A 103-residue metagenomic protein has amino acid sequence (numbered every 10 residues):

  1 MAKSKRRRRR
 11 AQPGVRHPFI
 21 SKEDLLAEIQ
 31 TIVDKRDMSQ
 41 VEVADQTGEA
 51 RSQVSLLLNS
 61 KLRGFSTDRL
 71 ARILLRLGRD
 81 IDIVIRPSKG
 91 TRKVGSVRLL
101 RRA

Functional and structural regions predicted by a protein language model:
M1-E28, T91-A103: N-terminal flexible/basic segments that precede or flank functional cores
R16-I20, D24, M38, S60 (+2 more regions): Residues at secondary-structure transition points
A27-Q46: Short basic helix-loop element that most often maps to the first helix and adjoining turn of HTH DNA-binding modules
D34, N59-L62, L75-G78: Signal for well-folded cores of large energy- and translation-related assemblies
Q40, R51, L70: Helix-turn-helix DNA-binding elements, focusing on the entry/boundary residues of the two helices that contact DNA
T47-R63: Recognition helix of helix-turn-helix/homeodomain-like DNA-binding domains that insert into the DNA major groove
D68-I83: DNA major-groove recognition helix of helix-turn-helix/homeodomain DNA-binding modules
I85-P87: Flexible glycine-/small-residue-rich
